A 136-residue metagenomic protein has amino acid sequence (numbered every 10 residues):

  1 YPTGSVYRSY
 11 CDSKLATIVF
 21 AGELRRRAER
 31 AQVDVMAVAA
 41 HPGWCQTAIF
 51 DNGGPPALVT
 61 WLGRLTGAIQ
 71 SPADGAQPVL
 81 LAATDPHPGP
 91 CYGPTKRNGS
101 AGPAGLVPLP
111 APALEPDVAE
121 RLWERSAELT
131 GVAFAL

Functional and structural regions predicted by a protein language model:
Y1-D34, V38-A68: Catalytic loop of short-chain dehydrogenase/reductase
P2-S5, L106-P110: Flexible glycine/proline-enriched surface loops and loop-helix/loop-strand junctions
S13, G63-V107, L114-E120: C-terminal helical subdomain
T17-F20, G75-P78, L122, S126: Alpha-helical packing segments of well-folded alpha/beta enzyme cores
R27, D85-P86, V132: Generic structural signal for alpha-helix termini and adjacent loop/cap motifs
A111-L136: Non-catalytic terminal and boundary segments that flank Rossmann-like NAD(P)-dependent oxidoreductase
